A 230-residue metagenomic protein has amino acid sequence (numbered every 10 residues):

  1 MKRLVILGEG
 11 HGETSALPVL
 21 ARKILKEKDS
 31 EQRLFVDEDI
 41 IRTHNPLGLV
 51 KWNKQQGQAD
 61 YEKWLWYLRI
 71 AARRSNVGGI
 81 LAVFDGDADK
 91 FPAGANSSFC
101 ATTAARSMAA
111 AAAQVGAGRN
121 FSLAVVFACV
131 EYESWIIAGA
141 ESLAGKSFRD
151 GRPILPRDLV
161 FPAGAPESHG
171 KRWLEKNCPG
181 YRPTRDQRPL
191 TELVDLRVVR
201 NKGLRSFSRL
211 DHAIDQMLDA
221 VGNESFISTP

Functional and structural regions predicted by a protein language model:
M1-V5: Extreme N-terminal starter segment of soluble prokaryotic enzymes
E9-G10: Helix N-cap/beta->alpha junction signal
T14-K54, Y61-P230: C-terminal accessory helical subdomains adjacent to catalytic cores in phosphodiester- and nucleotide-handling enzymes
